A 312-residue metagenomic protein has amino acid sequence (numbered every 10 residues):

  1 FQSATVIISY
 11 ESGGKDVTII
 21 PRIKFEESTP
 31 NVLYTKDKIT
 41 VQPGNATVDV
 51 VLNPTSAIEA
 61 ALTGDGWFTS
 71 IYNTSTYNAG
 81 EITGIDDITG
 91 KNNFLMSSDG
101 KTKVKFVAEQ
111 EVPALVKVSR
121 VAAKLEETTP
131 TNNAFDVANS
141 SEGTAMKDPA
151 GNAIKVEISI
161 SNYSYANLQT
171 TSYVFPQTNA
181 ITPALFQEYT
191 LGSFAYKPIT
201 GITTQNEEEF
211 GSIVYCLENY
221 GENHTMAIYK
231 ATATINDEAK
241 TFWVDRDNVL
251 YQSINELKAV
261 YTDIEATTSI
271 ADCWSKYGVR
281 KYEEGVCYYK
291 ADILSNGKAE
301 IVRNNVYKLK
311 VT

Functional and structural regions predicted by a protein language model:
F1-L62, L115, K124-R303: Tryptophan-paired
A57-P113: Structured interaction patches on ligand/partner-binding surfaces of diverse proteins
R120-A122: Extracellular, surface-exposed repeat architectures
R303, L309-T312: Extracellular/secretory-pathway and virion-surface proteins
